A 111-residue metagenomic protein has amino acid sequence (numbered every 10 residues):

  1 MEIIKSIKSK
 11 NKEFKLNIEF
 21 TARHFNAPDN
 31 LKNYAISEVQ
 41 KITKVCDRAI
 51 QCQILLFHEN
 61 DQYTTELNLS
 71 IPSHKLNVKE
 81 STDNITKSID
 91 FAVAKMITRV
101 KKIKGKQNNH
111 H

Functional and structural regions predicted by a protein language model:
M1-H111: N-terminal, polar/charged subdomain of small-to-medium soluble alpha/beta proteins
